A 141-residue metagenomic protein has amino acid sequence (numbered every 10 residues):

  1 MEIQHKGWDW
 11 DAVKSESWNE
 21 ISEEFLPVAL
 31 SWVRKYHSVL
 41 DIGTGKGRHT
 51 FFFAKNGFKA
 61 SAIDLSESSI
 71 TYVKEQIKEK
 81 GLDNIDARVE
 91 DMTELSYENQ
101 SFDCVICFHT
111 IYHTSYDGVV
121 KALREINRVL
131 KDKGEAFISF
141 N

Functional and structural regions predicted by a protein language model:
M1-R34: Conserved class I S-adenosyl-L-methionine
G43-G45: Class I SAM-dependent methyltransferase "Motif I" SAM/SAH-binding loop
R48, K55-T93: Class I SAM-dependent methyltransferase SAM/SAH-binding core
T93-V105: A short acidic, Gly/Pro-enriched loop at the edge of an enzyme's catalytic core that lines a small-molecule cofactor
C104-G118: A short SAM/SAH-binding and catalytic strip from SAM-dependent methyltransferases
V120-D132: A short glycine-rich, Lys/Arg-flanked "PGG" loop and its adjoining helix->strand segment in the class I
K133-F140: Conserved beta-strand signature within the Rossmann-like core of class I S-adenosyl-L-methionine
